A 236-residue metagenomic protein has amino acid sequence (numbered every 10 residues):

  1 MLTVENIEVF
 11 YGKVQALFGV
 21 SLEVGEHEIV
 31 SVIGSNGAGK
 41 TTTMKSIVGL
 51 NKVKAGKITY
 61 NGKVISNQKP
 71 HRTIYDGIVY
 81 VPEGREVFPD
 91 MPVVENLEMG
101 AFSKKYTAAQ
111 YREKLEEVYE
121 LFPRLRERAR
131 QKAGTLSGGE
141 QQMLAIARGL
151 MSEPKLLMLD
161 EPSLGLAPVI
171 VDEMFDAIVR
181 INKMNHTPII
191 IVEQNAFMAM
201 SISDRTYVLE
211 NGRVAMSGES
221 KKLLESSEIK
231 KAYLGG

Functional and structural regions predicted by a protein language model:
M1-G236: Glycine-rich phosphate-binding loops of nucleotide-dependent enzymes
